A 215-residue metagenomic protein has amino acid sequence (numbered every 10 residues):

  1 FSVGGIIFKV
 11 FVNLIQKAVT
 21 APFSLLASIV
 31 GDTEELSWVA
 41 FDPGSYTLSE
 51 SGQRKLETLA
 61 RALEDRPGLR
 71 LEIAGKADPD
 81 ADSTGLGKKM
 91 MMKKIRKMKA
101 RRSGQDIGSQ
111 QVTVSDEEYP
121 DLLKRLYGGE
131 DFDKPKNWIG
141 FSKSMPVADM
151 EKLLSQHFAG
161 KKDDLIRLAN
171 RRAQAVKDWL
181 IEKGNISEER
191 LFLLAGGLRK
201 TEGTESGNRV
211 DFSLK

Functional and structural regions predicted by a protein language model:
F1-S206, K215: Extended terminal
R209: Extracellular structured ligand-interaction cores
